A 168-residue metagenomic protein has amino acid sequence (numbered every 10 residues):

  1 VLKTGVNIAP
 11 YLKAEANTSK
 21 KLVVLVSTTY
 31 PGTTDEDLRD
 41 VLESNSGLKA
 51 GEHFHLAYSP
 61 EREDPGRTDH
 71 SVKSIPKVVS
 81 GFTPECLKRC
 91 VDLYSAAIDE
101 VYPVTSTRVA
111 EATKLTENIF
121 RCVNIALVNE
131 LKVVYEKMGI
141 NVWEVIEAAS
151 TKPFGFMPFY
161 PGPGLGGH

Functional and structural regions predicted by a protein language model:
V1-H168: Structural/interface elements that position substrates and couple domains in central-metabolism enzymes
